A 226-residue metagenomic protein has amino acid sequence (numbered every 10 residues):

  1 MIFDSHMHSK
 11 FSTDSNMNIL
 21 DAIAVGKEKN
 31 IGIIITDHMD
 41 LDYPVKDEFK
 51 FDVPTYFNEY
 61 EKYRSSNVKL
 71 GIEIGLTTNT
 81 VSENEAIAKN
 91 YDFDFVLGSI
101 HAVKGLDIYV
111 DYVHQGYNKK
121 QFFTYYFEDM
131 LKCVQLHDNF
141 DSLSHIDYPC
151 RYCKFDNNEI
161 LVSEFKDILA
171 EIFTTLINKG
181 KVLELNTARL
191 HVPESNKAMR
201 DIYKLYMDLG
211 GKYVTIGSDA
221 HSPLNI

Functional and structural regions predicted by a protein language model:
M1-T78, N90, D94, Y152-K154 (+4 more regions): An N-terminally biased module of ancient metal coordination in phosphate/nucleic-acid-related enzymes
S15-N18, T80-E83, S195-M199: Residues at alpha-helix caps and immediate loop-helix transition turns in enzyme cores, especially N- and C-cap
D21, E83-I87, D201-L205: A short acidic, amphipathic alpha-helical/loop segment
K27, Q135-L136, D208-G210: Short hydrophobic "helix-edge" motifs at membrane interfaces and signal-peptide entry regions
I33-I35, V96, L143, L183 (+1 more regions): Hydrophobic residues within beta-strands of alpha/beta enzymes
V45, D107-I108, E194, I226: Short glycine-/acidic-enriched loop or helix-start segments at secondary-structure transitions that form or flank
D47-N178: Extended substrate/RNA-proximal surfaces in nucleic-acid metabolism proteins
S163-I226: Active-site-adjacent C-terminal substructures of enzyme catalytic domains
